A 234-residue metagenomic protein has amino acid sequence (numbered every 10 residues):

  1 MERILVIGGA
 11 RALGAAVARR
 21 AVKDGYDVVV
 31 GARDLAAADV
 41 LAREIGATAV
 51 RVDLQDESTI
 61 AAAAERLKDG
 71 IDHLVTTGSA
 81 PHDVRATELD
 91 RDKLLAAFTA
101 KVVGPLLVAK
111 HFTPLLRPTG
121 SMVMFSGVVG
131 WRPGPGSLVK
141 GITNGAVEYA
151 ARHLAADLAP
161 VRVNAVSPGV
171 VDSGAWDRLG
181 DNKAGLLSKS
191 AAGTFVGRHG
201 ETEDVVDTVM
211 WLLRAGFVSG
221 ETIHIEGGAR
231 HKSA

Functional and structural regions predicted by a protein language model:
A10, A18-R19: N-terminal Rossmann NAD(P)H-binding glycine-rich loop of SDR-like oxidoreductase domains
R43-S58: Rossmann-fold cofactor-recognition segment
S79-L95, D177: Conserved mid-core segment of classical short-chain dehydrogenase/reductases
L94-F98, L106-V108, T119-A159, V170-V171: Catalytic loop of short-chain dehydrogenase/reductase
E148, D157-S173, V218-I225: Conserved Rossmann-fold SDR core element
A184-D204: Catalytic Tyr-x(3-8)-Lys segment
E201-I225, R230: C-terminal substrate-recognition "lid" of short-chain dehydrogenase/reductases
